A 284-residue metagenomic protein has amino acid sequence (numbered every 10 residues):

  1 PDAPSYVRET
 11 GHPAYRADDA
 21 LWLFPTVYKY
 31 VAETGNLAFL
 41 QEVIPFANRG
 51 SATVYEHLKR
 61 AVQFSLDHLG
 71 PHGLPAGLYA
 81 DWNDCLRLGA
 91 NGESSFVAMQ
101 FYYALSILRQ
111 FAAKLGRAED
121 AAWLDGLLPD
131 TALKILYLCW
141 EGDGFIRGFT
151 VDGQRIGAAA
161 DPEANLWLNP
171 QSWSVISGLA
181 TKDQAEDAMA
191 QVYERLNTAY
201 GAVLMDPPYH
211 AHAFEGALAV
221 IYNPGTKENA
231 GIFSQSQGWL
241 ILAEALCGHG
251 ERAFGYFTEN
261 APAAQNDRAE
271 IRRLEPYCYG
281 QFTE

Functional and structural regions predicted by a protein language model:
P1-G73, S94-Y102, A185, A230-A253 (+1 more regions): Aromatic-rich carbohydrate-recognition surfaces in CAZymes
R8-D18, C85-A98, Q154-S177, A219-Q237 (+3 more regions): Solvent-exposed loop and edge beta-strand segments that line ligand/cofactor-binding and catalytic clefts
A14-Y15, G77, A202, I271: Residue-level recognition of hydrophobic positions within alpha-helical transmembrane segments
F24, E42, R87-A90, Q281: A ubiquitous, low-specificity "background" feature that marks scattered single residues across proteins without
K29-Y30, L37, F46, P71 (+5 more regions): Short loop/turn segments at secondary-structure transitions that flank enzyme active sites
L40-E42, P75-R87, I146-R155, A213-L218 (+1 more regions): Conserved catalytic-core motifs characterized by acidic clusters
F46-S106, F111-L115, E119, T131-L136 (+1 more regions): Long, charged, mostly alpha-helical binding arms that flank functional sites
Q100-A219, F257-E284: Catalytic cores of carbohydrate-active enzymes
